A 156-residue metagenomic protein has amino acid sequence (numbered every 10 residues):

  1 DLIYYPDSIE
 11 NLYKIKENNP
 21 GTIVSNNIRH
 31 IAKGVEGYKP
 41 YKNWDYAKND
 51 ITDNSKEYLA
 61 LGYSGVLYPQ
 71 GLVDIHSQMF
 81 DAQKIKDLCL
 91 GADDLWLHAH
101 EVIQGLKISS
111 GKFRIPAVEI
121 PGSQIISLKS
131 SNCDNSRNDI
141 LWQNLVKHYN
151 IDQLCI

Functional and structural regions predicted by a protein language model:
I3-A82: Conserved catalytic core of nucleotide-sugar-dependent glycosyltransferases
I75, A82-I156: C-terminal catalytic/acceptor-binding lobe
